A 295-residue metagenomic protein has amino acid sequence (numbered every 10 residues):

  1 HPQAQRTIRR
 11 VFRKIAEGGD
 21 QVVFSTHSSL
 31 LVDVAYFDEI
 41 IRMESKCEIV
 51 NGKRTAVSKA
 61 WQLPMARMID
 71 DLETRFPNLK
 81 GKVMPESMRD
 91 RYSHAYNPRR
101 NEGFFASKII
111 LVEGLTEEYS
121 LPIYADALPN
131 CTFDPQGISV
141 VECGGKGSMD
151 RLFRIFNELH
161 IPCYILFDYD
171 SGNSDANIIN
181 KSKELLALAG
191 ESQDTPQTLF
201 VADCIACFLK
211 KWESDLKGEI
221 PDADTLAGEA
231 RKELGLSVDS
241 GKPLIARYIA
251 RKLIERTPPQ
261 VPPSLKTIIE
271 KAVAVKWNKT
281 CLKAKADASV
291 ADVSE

Functional and structural regions predicted by a protein language model:
H1-E86, D90-P98, A274, N278 (+1 more regions): Switch/communication elements of ASCE P-loop NTPase nucleotide-binding domains
E73-L111, L115-E295: Acidic, Mg2+-coordinating catalytic modules of nucleic-acid enzymes
